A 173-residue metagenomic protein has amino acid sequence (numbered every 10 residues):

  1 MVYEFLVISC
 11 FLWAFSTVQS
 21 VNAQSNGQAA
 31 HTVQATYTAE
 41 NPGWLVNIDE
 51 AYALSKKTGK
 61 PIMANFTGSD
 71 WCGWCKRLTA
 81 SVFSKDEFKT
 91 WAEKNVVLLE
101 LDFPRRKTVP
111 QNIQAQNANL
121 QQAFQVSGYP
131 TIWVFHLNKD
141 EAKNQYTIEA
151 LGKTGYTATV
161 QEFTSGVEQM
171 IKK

Functional and structural regions predicted by a protein language model:
L12-S20: C-terminal segment of classical bacterial N-terminal signal peptides
Q24-Y52: N-terminal "domain-start" segment that seeds a small globular fold
P42-L45, F88-A115: Thiol-based oxidoreductase modules, predominantly thioredoxin-like and allied folds used for disulfide exchange
W44-I62, A92: A short beta-strand-turn-helix
T58-C72: Short active-site neighborhood of thiol/selenol oxidoreductases, capturing the structured segment around
C72-K76, I132: The canonical Cys-X-X-Cys-His
C75-W91: Typically the conserved alpha-helix immediately C-terminal to a functionally engaged Cys/Sec in thioredoxin-like
Q122-K173: Non-catalytic, surface beta->alpha helical segment in thiol-disulfide oxidoreductase systems
